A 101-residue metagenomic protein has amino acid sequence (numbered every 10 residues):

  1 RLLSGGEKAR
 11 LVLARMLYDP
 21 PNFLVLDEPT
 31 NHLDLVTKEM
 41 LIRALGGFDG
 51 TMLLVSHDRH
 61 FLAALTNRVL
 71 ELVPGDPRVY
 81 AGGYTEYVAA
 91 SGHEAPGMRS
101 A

Functional and structural regions predicted by a protein language model:
R1-A101: ABC ATP-binding cassette signature C-motif
